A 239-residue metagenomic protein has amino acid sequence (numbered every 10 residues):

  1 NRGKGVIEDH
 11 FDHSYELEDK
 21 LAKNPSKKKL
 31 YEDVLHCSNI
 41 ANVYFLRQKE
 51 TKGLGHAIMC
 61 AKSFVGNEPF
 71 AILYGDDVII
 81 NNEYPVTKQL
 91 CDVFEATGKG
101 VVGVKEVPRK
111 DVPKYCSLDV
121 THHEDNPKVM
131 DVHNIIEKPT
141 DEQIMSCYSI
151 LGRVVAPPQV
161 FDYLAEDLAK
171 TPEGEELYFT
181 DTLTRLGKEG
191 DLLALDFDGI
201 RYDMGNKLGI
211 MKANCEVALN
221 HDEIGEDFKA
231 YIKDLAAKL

Functional and structural regions predicted by a protein language model:
G3-K27: N-terminal FAD cofactor-binding segment of flavoenzymes
K4-G5, T51, P157, F161: Alpha-helix N-cap/helix-start and coil->helix boundary motif
K4-I7, V78-I80, R201: Short, active-site-adjacent cap segments at secondary-structure transitions
V6, H56, T182: Phosphate- and divalent-cation-binding pockets in alpha/beta enzyme and binding domains that engage nucleotide-derived
L17-K20, K28, E32-V120, L164-D167: Conserved beta-loop-beta/alpha segment of the NTase-like Rossmann-fold superfamily that binds/positions NTPs
A71, T87, C91-E95, H123-A230: Catalytic-core segments of class I nucleotidyltransferases/pyrophosphorylases that form NMP-activated intermediates
F228-Y231, L235-L239: Intrinsic disorder at enzyme termini
